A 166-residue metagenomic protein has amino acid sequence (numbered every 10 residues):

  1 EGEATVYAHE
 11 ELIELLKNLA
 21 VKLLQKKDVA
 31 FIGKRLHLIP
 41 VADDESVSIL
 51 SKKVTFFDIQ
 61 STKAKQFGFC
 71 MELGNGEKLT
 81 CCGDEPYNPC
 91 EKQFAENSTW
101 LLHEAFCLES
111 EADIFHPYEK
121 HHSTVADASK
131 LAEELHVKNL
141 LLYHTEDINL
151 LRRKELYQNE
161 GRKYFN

Functional and structural regions predicted by a protein language model:
E1-T80, P86, L151-N166: Binuclear metal-dependent hydrolase catalytic cores
Y87-N166: Cap/insert and terminal regions of metallo-dependent hydrolase folds
